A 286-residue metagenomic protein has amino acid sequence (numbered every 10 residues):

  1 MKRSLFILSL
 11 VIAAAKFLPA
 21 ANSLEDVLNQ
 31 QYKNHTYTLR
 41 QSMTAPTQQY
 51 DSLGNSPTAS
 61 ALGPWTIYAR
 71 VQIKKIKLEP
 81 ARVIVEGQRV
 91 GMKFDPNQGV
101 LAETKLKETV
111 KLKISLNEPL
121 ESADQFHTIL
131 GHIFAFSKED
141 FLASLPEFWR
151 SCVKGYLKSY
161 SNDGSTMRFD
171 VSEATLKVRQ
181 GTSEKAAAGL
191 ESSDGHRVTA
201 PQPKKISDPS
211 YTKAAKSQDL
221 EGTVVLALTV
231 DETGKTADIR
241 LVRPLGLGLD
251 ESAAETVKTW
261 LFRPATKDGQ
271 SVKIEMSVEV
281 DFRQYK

Functional and structural regions predicted by a protein language model:
L5-K16: Bacterial N-terminal signal peptides
A21-E79, Y160-D163: N-terminal secretory signal peptides
Y32-N34, M43-A45, Y68-I73, L78-R82 (+4 more regions): Extracytoplasmic
P80-G181: Mature extracytoplasmic/lumenal regions of exported proteins
D170-S217, E255-V257, K286: Acidic, low-complexity proline/glycine/alanine-rich linker and hinge segments
E173-K177, G181, Q218-G234, D268-K286: A beta-hairpin/wing motif
D219-L220, K235-T266: A short, well-structured alpha-helical segment
